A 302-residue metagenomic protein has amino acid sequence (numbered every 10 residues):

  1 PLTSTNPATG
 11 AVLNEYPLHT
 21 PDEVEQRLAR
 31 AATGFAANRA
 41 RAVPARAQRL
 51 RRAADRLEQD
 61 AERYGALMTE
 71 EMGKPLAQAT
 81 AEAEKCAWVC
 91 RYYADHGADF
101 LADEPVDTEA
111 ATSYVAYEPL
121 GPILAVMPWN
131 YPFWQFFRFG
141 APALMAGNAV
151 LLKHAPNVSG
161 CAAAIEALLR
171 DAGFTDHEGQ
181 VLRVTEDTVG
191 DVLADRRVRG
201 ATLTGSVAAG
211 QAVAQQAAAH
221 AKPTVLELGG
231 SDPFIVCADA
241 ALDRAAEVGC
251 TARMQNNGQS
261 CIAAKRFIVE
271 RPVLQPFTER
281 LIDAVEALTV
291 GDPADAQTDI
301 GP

Functional and structural regions predicted by a protein language model:
P1-A111: N-terminal Rossmann-like NAD(P)+-binding subdomain of aldehyde/semialdehyde dehydrogenases
G10, A31, R46, M68 (+7 more regions): Residue-level signal for inorganic ion chemistry
V12-H19, G34-A40, A125, F234-C237 (+2 more regions): Short, well-ordered beta-strand elements within core beta-sheets of diverse protein domains
D22, Q59, R63, K74 (+6 more regions): Short alpha-helical
L28, L50, G65, C86-A87 (+7 more regions): A general structural signal for well-ordered alpha-helical segments in protein cores
A32-F35, R39, A54-A61, G65 (+10 more regions): Structural signal for hydrophobic packing residues in well-ordered secondary-structure cores of soluble enzyme domains
A102-R244: Rossmann-like NAD(P) dinucleotide-binding subdomain of oxidoreductase/dehydrogenase enzymes
A208-P302: ALDH superfamily catalytic-core signature
